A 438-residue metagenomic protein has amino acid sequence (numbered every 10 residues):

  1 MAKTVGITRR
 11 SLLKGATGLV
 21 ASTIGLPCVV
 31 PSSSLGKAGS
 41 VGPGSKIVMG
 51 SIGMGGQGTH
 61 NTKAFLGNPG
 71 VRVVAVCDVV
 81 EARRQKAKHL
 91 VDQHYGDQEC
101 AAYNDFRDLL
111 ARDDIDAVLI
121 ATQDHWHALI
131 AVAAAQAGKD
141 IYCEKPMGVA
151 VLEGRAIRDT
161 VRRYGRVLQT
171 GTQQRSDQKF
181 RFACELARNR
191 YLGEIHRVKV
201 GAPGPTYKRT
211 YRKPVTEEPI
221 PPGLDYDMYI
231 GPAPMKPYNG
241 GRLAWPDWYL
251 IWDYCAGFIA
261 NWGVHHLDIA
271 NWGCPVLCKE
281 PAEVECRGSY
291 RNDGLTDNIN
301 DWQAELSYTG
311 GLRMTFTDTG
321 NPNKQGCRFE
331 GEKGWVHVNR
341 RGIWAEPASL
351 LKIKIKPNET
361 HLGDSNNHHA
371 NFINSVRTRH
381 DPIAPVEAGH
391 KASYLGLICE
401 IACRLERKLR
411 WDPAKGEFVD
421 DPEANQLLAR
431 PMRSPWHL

Functional and structural regions predicted by a protein language model:
A2-C143, L152-V167: N-terminal glycine-/serine-/threonine-rich beta1-alpha1-beta2 phosphate-ribose binding loop of Rossmann-like
K14-P43, N374-L438: C-terminal helix-rich "cap/oligomerization" subdomain common to oxidoreductases
G53, R190-R209, P221, D225-K236 (+2 more regions): NAD(P)-dependent dehydrogenases' Rossmann-like dinucleotide-binding region
M54-N61, V336-W411: C-terminal structured subdomain/cap of oxidoreductase catalytic cores
D140, G148-D225: A contiguous active-site-proximal alpha/beta segment in oxidoreductase catalytic domains
T170-T172, T216, D253-A260, G288-D293 (+2 more regions): Active-site rim elements
D227-T309: Rossmann-like dinucleotide-binding domain that binds NAD(P)(H)
G294, N298, W302, S307-N366: NAD(P)-dinucleotide binding in Rossmann-like oxidoreductases
